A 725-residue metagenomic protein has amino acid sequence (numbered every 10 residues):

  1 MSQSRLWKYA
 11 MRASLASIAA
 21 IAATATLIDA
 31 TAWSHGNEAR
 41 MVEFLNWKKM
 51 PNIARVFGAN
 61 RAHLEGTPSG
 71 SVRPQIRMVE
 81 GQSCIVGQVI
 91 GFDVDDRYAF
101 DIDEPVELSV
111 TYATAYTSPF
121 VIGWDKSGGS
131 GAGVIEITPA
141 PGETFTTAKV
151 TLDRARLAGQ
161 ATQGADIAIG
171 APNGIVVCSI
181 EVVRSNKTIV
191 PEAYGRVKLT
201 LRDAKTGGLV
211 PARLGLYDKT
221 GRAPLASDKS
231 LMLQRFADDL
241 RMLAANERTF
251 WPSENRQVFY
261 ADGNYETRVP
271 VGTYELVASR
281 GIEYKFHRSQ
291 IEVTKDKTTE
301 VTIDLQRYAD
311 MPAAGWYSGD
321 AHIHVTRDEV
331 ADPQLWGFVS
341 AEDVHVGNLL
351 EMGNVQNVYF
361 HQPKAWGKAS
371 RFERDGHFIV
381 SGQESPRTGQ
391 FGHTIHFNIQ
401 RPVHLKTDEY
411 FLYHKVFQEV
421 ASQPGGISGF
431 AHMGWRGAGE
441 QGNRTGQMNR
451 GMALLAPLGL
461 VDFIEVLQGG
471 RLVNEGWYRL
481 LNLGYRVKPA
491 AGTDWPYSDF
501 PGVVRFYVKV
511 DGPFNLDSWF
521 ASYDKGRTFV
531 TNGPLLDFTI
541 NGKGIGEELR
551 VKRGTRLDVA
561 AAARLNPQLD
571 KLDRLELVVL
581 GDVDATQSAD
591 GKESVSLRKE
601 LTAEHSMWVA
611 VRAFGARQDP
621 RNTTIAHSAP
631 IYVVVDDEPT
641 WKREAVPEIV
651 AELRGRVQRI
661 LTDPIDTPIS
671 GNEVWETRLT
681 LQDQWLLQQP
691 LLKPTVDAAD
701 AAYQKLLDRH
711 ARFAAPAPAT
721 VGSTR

Functional and structural regions predicted by a protein language model:
W33-F100: Glycan-recognition and processing domains
T111-T117, R564: Solvent-exposed strand-to-loop "edge" motifs in beta-rich extracellular domains
G129-A161: Extracellular carbohydrate recognition and processing domains and analogous Trp-centered ligand-binding platforms
D166-I175, F614-Q618: Short beta-strand-plus-loop segments that form exposed binding edges in beta-rich domains
P172-V190, P630-V633: Exposed low-complexity, polar/acidic, P/S/T/G-rich flexible segments that act as propeptides, protease-susceptible
V183-R196, R202-G207: Beta-strand-rich domain onsets/edges
R202-T267, T273, V277-D310, L483-R725: C-terminal functional module detector
Y260, H287, M311-P489, T493 (+1 more regions): Catalytic cores of extracellular degradative/oxidative enzymes
